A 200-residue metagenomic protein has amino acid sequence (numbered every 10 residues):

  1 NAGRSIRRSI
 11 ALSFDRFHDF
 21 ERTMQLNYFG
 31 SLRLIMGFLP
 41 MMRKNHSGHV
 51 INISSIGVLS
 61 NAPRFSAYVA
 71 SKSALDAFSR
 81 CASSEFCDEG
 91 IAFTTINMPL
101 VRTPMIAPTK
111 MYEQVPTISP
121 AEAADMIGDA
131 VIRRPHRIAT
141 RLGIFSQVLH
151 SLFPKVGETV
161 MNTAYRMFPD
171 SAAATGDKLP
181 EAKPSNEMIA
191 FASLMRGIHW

Functional and structural regions predicted by a protein language model:
S5-E21, R64: Conserved mid-core segment of classical short-chain dehydrogenase/reductases
S9, G37-H46: A short helix-coil junction within the Rossmann-fold of NAD(P)-dependent oxidoreductases
I35, S71: Active-site helix of classical SDR
S55: Residue(s) in the substrate-gating loop at a strand-loop-helix junction that position the organic substrate next
S60, C81-A92: Active-site-adjacent segment of SDR/Rossmann-fold oxidoreductases
S60-S66: Active-site loop immediately N-terminal to the catalytic Tyr-X3-Lys motif of short-chain dehydrogenase/reductase
T95, Y112-S151, T159, M167: C-terminal helical subdomain
